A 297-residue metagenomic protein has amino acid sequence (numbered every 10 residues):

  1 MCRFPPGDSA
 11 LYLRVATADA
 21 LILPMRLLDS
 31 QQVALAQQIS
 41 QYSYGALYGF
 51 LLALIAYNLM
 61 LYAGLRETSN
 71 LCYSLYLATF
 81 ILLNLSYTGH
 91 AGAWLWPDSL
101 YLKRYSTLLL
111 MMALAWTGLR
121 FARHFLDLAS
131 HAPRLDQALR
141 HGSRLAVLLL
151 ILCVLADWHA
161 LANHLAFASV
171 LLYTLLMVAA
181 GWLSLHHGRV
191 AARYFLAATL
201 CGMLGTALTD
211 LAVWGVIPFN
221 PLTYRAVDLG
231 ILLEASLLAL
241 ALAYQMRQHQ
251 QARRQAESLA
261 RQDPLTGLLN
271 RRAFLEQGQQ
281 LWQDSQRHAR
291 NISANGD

Functional and structural regions predicted by a protein language model:
M1-Q41: Soluble non-transmembrane domains of integral membrane proteins
Q38-L61, A168-G181: First transmembrane helix
A56-L75: Juxtamembrane interface at the cytosolic side of transmembrane helices
R66, A78, A122, T266: Conserved hydrophobic/aromatic pocket- or pore-lining residues that grip, position, or stack substrates in active sites
C72-Y76, D136-L139: Cytoplasmic-side transmembrane-helix entry/capping segments in multi-pass membrane proteins
L82-H124, A129-A256: Interfacial "cap-and-anchor" motif at the non-cytosolic start of specific transmembrane alpha-helices
A256-E276, D297: Conserved nucleotide-binding and Mg2+-coordinating catalytic segments in signaling enzymes
Q277-D297: Active-site-proximal structural segments of metal-dependent nucleotidyl cyclase/transferase enzymes
